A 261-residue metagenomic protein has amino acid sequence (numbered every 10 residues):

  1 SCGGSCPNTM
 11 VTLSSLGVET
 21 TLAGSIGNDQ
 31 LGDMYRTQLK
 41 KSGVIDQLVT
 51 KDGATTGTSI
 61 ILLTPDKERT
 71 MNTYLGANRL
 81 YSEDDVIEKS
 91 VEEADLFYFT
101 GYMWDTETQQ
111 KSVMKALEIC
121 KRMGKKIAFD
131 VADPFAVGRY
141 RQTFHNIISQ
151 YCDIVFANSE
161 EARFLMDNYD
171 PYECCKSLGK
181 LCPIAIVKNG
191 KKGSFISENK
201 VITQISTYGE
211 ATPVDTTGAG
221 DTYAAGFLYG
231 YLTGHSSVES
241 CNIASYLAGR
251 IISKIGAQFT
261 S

Functional and structural regions predicted by a protein language model:
S1-G4, Q30, T55, Y81 (+5 more regions): Residues at secondary-structure transition points
S1-T58, P65, L75: Substrate-binding N-lobe of the ribokinase-like
G3, P7, M114, V238 (+1 more regions): Glycine-rich phosphate-binding loop at the start of an alpha helix
C6-M10, G32, V113, S159 (+1 more regions): A general structural signal for well-ordered alpha-helical segments in protein cores
L13, N158, G220: Short, conserved phosphate/pyrophosphate- and ester-handling motifs at nucleotide-, phospho-/glycolipid
I26, Y102, E210: Hydrophobic pocket-lining residues within nucleotide cofactor-binding pockets
R36-K51, L63-T203: Ribokinase/PfkB-type carbohydrate-kinase core domain
E118-R122, Q142, N168-S261: Conserved phosphate-binding/catalytic region of the ribokinase-like
